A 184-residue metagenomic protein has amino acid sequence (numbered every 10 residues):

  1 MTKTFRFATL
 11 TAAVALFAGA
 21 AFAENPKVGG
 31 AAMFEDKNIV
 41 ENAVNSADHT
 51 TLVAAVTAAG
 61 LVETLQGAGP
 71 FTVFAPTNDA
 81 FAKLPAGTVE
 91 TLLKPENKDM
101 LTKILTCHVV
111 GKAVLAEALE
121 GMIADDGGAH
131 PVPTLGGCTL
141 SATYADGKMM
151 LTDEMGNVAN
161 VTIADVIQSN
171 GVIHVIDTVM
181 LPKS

Functional and structural regions predicted by a protein language model:
M1-A23: Gram-negative bacterial Sec-dependent N-terminal signal peptides
F22-S184: Mature, structured domains of secreted/extracytosolic soluble proteins
